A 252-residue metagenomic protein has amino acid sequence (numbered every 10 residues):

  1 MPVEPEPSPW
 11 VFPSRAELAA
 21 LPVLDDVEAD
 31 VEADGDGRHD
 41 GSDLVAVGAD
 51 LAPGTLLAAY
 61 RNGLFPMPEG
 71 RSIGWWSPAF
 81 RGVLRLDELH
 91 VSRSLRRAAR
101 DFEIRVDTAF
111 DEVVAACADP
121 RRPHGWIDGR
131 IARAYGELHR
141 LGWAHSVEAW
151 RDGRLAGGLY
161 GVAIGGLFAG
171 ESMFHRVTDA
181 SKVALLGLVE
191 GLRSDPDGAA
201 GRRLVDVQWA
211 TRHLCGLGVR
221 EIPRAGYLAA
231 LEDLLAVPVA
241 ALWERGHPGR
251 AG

Functional and structural regions predicted by a protein language model:
M1-G252: N-acyltransferase acceptor-side catalytic subdomain
